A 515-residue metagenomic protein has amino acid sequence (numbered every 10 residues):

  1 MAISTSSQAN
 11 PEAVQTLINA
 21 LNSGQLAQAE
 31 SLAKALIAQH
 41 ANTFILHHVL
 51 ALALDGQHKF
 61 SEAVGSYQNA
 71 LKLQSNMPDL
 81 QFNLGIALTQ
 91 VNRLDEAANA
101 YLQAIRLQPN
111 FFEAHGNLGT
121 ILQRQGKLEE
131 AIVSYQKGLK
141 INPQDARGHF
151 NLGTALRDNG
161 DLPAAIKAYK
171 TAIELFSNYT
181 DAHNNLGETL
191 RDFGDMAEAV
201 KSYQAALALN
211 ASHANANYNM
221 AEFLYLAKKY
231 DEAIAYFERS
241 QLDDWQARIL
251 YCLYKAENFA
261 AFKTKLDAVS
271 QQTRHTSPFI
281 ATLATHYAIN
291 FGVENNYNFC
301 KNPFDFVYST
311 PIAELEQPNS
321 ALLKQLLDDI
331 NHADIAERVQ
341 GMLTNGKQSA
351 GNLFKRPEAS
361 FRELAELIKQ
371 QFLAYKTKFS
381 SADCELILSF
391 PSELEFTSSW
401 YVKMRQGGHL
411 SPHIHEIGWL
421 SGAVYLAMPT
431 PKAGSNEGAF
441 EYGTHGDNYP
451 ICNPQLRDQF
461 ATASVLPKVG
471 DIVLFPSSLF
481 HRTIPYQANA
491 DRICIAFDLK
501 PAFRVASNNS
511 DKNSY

Functional and structural regions predicted by a protein language model:
I18, N22, I45-G56, D79-Q90 (+4 more regions): Conserved alpha-helical positions within TPR/SEL1-like repeat arrays
Q39, L73, L107, I141 (+4 more regions): Structural marker of alpha-solenoid helical repeat scaffolds
T43, M77, F111, D145 (+4 more regions): Residue-level recognition of tetratricopeptide repeat
N296-L388: Non-heme Fe(II)/2-oxoglutarate
A359, E366, L373-L474, I484-P485 (+2 more regions): Catalytic core of non-heme Fe(II) oxygenases with the double-stranded beta-helix
